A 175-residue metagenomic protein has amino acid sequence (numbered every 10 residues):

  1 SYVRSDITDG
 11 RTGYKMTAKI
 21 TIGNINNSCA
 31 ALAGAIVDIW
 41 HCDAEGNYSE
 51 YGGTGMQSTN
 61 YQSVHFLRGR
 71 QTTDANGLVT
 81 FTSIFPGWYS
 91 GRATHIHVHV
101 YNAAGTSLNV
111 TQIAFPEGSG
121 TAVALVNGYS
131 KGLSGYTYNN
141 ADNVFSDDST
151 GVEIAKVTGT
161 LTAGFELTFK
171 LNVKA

Functional and structural regions predicted by a protein language model:
S1-F145, N172-A175: Beta-strand-dominated extracellular/periplasmic modules and repeats in secreted or surface-exposed proteins
D147-S149: Active-site pocket scaffolds in enzymes
I154-A175: C-terminal, well-folded lobe of enzymatic/effector domains
